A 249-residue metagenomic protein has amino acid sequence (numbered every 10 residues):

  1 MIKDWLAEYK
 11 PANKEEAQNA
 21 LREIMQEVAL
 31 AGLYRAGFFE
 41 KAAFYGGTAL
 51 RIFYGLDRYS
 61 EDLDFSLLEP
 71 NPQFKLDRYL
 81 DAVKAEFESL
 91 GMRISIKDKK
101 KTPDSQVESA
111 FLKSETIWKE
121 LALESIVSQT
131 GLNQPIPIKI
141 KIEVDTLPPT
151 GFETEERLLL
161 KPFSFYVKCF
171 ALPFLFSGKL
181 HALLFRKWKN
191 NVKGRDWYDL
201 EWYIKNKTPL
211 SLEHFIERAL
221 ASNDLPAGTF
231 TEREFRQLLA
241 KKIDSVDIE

Functional and structural regions predicted by a protein language model:
M1-A42, F53, L68-E249: Structured mid-to-C-terminal alpha-helical surface segments
Y45-T48: Glycine-rich beta-strand-to-loop/alpha-helix junction loops that act as flexible
L50-R51, F65: Active-site micro-motifs of SAM-dependent methyltransferase domains
R51-S60: Short glycine-biased active-site loop of nucleotidyltransferases that positions the nucleotide triphosphate and helps
Y59, L63-F65, T102: Catalytic palm active-site di-aspartate
